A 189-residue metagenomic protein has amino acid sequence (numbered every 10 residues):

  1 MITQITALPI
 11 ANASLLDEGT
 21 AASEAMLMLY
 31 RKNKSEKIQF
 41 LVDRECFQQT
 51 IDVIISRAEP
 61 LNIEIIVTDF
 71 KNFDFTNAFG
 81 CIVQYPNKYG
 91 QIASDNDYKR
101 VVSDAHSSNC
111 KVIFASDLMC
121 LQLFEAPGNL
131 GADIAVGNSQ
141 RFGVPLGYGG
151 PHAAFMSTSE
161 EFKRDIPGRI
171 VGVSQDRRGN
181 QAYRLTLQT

Functional and structural regions predicted by a protein language model:
M1-N77: PLP-dependent aspartate aminotransferase-fold enzymes
I2, I54-I55, C81, D117 (+1 more regions): Buried hydrophobic positions in well-ordered alpha/beta secondary-structure cores of metabolic enzymes
Q4, I10-L15, V42-D43, I66-T68 (+4 more regions): General beta-strand structural signal in soluble alpha/beta enzymes
D17, V42, P60, G80 (+5 more regions): Glycine/proline-enriched, intrinsically flexible loops and inter-domain linkers
E59, H106, G128: Anion (oxyanion) recognition and catalysis
I66-L121, R141: Active-site phosphate-binding strand-loop segment of PLP-dependent enzymes
G128-V144: Conserved active-site segment immediately N-terminal to the catalytic lysine that forms the internal aldimine
F142-P145, G149-T189: Active-site C-terminal subdomain of aminotransferase-like
